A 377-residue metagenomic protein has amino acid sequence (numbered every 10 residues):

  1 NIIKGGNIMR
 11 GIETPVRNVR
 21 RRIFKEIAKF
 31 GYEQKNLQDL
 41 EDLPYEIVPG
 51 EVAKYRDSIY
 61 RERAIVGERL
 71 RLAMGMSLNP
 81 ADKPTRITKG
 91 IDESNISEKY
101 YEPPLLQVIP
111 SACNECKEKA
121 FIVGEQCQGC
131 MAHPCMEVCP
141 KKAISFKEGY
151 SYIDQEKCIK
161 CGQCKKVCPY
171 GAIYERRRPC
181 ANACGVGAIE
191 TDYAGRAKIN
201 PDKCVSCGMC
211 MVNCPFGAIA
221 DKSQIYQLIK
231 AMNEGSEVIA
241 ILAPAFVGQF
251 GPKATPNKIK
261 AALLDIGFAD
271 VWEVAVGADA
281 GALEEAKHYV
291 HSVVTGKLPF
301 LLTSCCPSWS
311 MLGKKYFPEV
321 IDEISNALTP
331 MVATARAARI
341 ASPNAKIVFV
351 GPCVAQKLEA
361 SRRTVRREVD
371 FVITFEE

Functional and structural regions predicted by a protein language model:
N1-N79, D221-E377: Iron-sulfur-associated redox domains of electron-transfer enzymes in respiratory and anaerobic energy metabolism
K4-V167, G171-A183: Ferredoxin-type iron-sulfur electron-transfer modules and their immediate structural context
N95-Y101, I109-P110, R176, C210-N213 (+3 more regions): N-terminal start-of-chain detector that recognizes signal peptides and the immediate post-cleavage beginning
E98, E102-L106, P110, N114 (+7 more regions): Amphipathic, alpha-helical segments enriched in basic
Y100, E115, M211, S361-V365: Short, functionally important structural connectors and interaction interfaces within domains
A112, E125, G217, I324-A327: Glycine- and other small-residue-rich loops at beta-strand/loop junctions that grip anionic moieties
K117-G208, V212, G217, S223-Q224 (+6 more regions): Glycine- and small hydrophobic-enriched segments that form the cores of compact globular domains
